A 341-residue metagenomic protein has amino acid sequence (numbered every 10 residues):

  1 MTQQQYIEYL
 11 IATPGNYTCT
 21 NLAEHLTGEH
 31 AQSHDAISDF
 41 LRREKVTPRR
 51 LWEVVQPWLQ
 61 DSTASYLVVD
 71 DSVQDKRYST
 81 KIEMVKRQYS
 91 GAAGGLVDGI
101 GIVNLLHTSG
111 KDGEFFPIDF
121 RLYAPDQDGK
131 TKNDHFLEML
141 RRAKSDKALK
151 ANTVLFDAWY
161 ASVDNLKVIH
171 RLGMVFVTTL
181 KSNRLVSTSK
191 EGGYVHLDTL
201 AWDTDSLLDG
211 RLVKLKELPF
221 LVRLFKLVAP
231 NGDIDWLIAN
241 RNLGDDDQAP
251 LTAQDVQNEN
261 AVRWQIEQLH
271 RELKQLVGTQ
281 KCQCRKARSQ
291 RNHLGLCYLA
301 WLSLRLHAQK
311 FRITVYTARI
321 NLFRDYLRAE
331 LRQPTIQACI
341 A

Functional and structural regions predicted by a protein language model:
M1-V46: Gly/serine-rich nucleotide phosphate-binding loop at the start of the catalytic core of nucleotide/ADP-ribose-handling
Q3-T13, Y78-T80, K111-A341: Single, function-defining residue in the core of a domain
L22, D70, L105-H107, F176 (+1 more regions): Short low-polarity hydrophobic stretches
G28, D61-A64, L172-M174: Short glycine/proline-enriched coil/turn segments at helix->beta-strand junctions
A31-Q32, A64, L269, C282: Secondary-structure boundary/capping residues
A36-S38, R50-W58, N133-M139, A151: Hydrophobic, well-ordered secondary-structure segments that either form specific early membrane-associated helices used
D39-D112: Active-site-proximal, Lys/Arg-enriched surface segment that forms a nucleic-acid-binding/basic interface patch
